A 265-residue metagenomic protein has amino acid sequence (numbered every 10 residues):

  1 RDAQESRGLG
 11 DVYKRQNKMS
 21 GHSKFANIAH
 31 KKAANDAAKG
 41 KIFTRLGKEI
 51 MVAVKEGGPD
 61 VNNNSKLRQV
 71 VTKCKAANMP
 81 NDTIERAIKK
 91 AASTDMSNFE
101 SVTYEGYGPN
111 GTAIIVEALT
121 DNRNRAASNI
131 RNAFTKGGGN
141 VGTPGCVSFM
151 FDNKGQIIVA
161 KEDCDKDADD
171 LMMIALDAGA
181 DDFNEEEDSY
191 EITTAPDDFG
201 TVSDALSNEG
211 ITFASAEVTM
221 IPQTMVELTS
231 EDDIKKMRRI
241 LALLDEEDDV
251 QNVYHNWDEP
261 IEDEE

Functional and structural regions predicted by a protein language model:
R1-Q16: Single conserved hydrophobic/aromatic residue that forms the stacking wall/gate of nucleotide- or nucleobase-binding
D2, M79, G139, A180 (+1 more regions): Short phosphate-binding/catalytic loops that engage adenosine nucleotides
D2, N35-K39, C164, S230: Alpha-helix initiation/capping motif
V12-Y13, C74, C146, C164: Generic recognition of cysteine residues
K18-G142, V147-I158, H255: N-terminal cationic and glycine-rich segments that engage phosphates or anionic surfaces
I158-E265: Positively charged, low-complexity, intrinsically disordered RNA-binding extensions
